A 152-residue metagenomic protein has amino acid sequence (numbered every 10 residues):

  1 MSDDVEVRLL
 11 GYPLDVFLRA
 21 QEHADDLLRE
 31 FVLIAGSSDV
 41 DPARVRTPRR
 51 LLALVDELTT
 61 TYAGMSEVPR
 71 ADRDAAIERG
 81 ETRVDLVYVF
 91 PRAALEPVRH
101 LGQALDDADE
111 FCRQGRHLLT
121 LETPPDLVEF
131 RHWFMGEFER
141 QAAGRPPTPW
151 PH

Functional and structural regions predicted by a protein language model:
M1-H152: Non-catalytic sensory/regulatory segments that transmit input signals in bacterial signaling proteins
